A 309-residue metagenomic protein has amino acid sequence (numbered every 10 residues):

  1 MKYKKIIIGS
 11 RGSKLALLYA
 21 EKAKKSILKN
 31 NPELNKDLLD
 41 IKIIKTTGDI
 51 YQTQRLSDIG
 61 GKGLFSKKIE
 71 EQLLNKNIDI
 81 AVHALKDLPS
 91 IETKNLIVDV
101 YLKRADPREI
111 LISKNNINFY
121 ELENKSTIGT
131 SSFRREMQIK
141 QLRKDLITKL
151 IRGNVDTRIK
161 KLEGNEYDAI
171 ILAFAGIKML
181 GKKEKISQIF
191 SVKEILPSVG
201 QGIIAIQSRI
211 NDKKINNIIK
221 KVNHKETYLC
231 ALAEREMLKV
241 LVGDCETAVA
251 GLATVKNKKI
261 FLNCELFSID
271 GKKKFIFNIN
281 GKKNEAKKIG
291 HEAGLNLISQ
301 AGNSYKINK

Functional and structural regions predicted by a protein language model:
K2-Q52, D58-I59, S66, L85 (+2 more regions): Small-molecule-sensing regulatory modules
Y3, T46, Q54, G60 (+7 more regions): Mixed-charge, polar/low-complexity N-terminal
G61-V100, D106-P107: N-terminal glycine-rich phosphate/adenylate-binding segment common to multiple enzyme folds
E71, F119-Y120, K160: Alpha-helical segments flanking ligand/cofactor-binding loops in enzyme cores
L85-K86, K94-L146: A conserved helix-loop-strand patch within extracytoplasmic ligand-binding domains of the periplasmic binding
